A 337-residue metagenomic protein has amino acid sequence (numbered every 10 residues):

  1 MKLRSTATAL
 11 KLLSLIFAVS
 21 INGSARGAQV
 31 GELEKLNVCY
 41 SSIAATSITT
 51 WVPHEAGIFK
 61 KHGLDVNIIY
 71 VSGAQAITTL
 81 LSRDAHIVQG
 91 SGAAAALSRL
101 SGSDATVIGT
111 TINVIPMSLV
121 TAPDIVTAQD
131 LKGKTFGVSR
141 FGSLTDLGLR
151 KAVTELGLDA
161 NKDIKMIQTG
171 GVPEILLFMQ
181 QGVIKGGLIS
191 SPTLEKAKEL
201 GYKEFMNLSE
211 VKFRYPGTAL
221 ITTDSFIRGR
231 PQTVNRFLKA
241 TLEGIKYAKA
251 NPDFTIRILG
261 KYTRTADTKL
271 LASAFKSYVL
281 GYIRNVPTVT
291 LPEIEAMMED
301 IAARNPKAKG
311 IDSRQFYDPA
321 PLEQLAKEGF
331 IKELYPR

Functional and structural regions predicted by a protein language model:
M1-L33, E333-R337: Short, low-complexity disordered leader/linker segments with a strong preference for bacterial N-terminal type II
A28-Q181, K185-S191, E204-R214: Short, glycine-/small- and polar/acidic-enriched structural segments that line small-molecule recognition paths
W51, A96, R150, E195-K198 (+3 more regions): Predominant activation on well-ordered alpha-helical scaffold segments within soluble catalytic domains
A85-Q89, Y278-P292, Q324-F330: Short amphipathic alpha-helical segments at helix boundaries and their inter-helical linkers
A93-A94, P173-T265: Pocket-lining segment of extracytoplasmic ligand-binding domains
L144-K162, A240-S273, R314-Y317, E323-G329: Ligand-binding clefts/hinges and TM-proximal coupling segments of bilobed small-molecule sensing domains
R228-G310: Secondary-structure end/capping motifs
E299-R337: Conserved C-terminal helix/tail region of periplasmic/extracytoplasmic solute-binding proteins
